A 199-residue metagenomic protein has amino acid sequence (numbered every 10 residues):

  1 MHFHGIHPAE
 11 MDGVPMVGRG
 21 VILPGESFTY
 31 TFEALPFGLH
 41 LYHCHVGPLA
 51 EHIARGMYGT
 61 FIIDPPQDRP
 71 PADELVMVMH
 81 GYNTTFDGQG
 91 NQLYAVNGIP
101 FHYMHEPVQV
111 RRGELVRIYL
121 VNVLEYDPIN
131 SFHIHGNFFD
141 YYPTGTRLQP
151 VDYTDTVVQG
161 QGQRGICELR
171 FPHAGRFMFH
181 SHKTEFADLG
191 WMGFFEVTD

Functional and structural regions predicted by a protein language model:
M1-D199: Copper-binding active sites and cupredoxin-like electron-transfer domains, recognizing His/Cys-rich ligand loops
